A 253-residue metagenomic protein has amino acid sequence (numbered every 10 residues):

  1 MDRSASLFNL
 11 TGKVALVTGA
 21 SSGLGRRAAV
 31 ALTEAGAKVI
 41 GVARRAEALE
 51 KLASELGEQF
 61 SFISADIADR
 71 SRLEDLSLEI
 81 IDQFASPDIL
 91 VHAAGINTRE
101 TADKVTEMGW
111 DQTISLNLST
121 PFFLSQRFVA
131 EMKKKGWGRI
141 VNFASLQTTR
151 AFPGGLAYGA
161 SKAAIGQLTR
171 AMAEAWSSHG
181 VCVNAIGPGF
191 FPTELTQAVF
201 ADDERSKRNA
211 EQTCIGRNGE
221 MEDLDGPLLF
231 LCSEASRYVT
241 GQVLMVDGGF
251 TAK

Functional and structural regions predicted by a protein language model:
V14, S21-S22: Conserved glycine-rich cofactor-binding loop
V91, S177, C182, V239-G241: Short, small/polar-rich loop/turn modules that mediate ligand/substrate recognition or access, typified
T101-A102, T106-I114, I140, R205 (+1 more regions): Substrate-binding pocket helix/loop in short-chain dehydrogenase/reductase
F122, W137, R217-V246, T251: C-terminal substrate-recognition "lid" of short-chain dehydrogenase/reductases
S125, S161, T169: Active-site helix of classical SDR
A130, E174-S178, R237: Alpha-helical segment proximal to the catalytic Tyr-Lys
S145: Residue(s) in the substrate-gating loop at a strand-loop-helix junction that position the organic substrate next
